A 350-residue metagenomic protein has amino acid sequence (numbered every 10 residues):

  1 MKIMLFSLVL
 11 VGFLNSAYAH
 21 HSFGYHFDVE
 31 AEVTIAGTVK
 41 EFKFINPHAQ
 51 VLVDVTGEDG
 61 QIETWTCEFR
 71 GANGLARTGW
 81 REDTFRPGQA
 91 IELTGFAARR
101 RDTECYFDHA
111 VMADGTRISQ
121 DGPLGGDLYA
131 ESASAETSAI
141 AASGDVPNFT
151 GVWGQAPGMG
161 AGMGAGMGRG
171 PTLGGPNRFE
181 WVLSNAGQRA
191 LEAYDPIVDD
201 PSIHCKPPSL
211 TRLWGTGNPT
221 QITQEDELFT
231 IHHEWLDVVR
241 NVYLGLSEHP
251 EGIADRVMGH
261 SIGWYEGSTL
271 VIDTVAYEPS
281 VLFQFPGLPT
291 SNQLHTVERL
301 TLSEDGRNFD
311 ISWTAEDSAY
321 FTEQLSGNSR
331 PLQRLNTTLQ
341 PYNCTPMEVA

Functional and structural regions predicted by a protein language model:
M4-S16: Bacterial N-terminal signal peptides
V11, A19, V238-R240: Short, compositionally biased strand/turn segments that nucleate or flank brief secondary-structure elements
A17-G24: Boundary at the C-terminal end of the N-terminal hydrophobic targeting segment
G24-A350: PEST-like low-complexity, intrinsically disordered acidic/proline/serine-rich tracts that flank trafficking/processing
